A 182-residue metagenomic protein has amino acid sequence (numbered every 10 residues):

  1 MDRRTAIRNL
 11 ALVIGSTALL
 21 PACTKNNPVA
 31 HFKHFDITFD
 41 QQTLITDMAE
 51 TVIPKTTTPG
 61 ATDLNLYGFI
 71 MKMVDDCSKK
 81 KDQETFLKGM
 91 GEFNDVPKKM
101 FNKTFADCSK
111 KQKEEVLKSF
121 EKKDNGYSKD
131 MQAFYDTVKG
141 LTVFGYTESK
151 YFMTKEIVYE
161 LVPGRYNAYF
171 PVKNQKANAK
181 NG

Functional and structural regions predicted by a protein language model:
M1, L20-V52: C-terminal segment of N-terminal export signals and the immediately downstream linker at the start of the mature
M1-T5, G182: Short, Lys/Arg-enriched, disordered terminal segments
T5-T24, S109: N-terminal export signals
H31-D36, I53-K55, C77-F86: A ubiquitous short alpha-helical element
F35-Q42, G60, S128-A133: Structural motif
Q41-K72: Post-signal-peptide N-terminal segment of Sec-exported extracytoplasmic proteins
D47, N65-G182: Mature-region segments of soluble proteins
